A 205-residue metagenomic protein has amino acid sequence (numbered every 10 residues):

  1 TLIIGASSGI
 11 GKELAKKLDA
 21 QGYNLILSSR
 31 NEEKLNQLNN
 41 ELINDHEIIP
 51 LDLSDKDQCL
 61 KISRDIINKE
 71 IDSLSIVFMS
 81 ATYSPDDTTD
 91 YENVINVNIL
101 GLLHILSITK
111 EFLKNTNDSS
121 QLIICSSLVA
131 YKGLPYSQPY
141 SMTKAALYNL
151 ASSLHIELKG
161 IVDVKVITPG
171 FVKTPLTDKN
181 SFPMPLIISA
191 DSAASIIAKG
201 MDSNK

Functional and structural regions predicted by a protein language model:
S7-S8: Conserved glycine-rich cofactor-binding loop
Q21-L38: Conserved glycine-rich Rossmann-like NAD(P)H-binding loop of the short-chain dehydrogenase/reductase
L42-D57: Rossmann-fold cofactor-recognition segment
D86-N96: Short alpha-helical oligomerization interface
L106, T143: Active-site helix of classical SDR
S127: Residue(s) in the substrate-gating loop at a strand-loop-helix junction that position the organic substrate next
V166, F182-K205: C-terminal helical subdomain
